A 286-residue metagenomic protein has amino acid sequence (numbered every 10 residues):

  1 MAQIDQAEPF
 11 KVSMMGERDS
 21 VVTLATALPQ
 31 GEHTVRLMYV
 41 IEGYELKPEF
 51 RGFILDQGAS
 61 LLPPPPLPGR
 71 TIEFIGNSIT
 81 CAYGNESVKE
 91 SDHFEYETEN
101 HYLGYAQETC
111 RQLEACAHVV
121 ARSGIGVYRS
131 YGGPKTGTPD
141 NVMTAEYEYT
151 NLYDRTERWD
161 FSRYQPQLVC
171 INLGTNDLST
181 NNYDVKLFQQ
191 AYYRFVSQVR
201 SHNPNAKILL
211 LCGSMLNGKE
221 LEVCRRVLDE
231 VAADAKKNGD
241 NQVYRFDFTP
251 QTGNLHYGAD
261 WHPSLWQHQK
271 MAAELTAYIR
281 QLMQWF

Functional and structural regions predicted by a protein language model:
M1-I75, I79-H101, Q284-F286: N-terminal secretory targeting modules
H33, K47, S91-Q190, L216-D229 (+1 more regions): Conserved SGNH/GDSL esterase-like catalytic core that processes O-acyl groups on lipids and polysaccharides
L67, Y164, R200-N203: Short, conserved loop/helix-junction motifs that constitute active-site signature segments in enzyme catalytic cores
T71-I75, T80, A117-A121, Q167-N172 (+2 more regions): Structural recognition of the beta-strand scaffold that forms the well-ordered cores of secreted hydrolase catalytic
T80, E114, H118, G174 (+4 more regions): Sec-exported extracytoplasmic/periplasmic mature domains
C81-N85, Y128-S130, L178-T180, G253-Y257: Short acidic/His/Gly/Ser-rich catalytic and metal-binding motifs that mark active-site loops of diverse hydrolases
Y183-I208: Glycoside hydrolase catalytic-domain groove-lining segments
K207-C212, E220-G258, Q267-F286: Extracellular serine-dependent O-acyl
